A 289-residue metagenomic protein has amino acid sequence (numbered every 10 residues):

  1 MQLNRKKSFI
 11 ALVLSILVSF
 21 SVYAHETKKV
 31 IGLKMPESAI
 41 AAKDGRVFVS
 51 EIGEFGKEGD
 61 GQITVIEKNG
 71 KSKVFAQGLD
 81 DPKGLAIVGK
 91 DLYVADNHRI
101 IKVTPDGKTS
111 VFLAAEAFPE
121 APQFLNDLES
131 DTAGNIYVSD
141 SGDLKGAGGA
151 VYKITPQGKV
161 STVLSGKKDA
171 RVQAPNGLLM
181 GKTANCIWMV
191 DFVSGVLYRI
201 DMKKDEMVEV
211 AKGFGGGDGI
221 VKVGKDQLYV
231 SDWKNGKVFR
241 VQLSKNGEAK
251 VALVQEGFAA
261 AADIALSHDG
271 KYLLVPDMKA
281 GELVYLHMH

Functional and structural regions predicted by a protein language model:
Q2-I10: Bacterial N-terminal signal peptides that target proteins for export
A11-S19: Bacterial N-terminal signal peptides
F20-A24: Sec/Tat signal peptide C-region and signal peptidase I cleavage site
H25-V30, G70-A76, T109-F118, K159-D169 (+2 more regions): A short beta-strand motif characteristic of beta-propeller blades
L33-D44, S50, G59-D60, A76-N97 (+5 more regions): Beta-rich, blade/repeat-based domains predominating in secreted/periplasmic proteins but also intracellular
I52-E54, N97, S141-G146, F192 (+2 more regions): Short loop/turn segments immediately following the C-termini of beta-strands
G59-T64, R99-I101, G149-Y152, V196-Y198 (+2 more regions): A short loop-to-beta-strand structural motif that recurs across blades of beta-propeller domains
I66-G70, T104-K108, I154-K159, D201-D205 (+2 more regions): Short loop/turn segments that connect beta-strands within beta-propeller blades
